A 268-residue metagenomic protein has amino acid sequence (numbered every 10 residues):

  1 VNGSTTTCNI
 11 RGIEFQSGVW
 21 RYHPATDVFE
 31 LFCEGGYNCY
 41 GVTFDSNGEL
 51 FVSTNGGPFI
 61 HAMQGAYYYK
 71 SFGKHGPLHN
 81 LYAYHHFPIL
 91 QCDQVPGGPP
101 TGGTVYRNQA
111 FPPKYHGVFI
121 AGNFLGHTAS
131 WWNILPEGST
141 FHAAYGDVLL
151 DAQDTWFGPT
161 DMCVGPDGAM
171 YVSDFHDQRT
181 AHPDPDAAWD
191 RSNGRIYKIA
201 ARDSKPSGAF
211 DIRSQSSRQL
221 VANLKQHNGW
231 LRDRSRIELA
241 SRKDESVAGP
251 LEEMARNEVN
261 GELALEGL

Functional and structural regions predicted by a protein language model:
V1-K225, W230-E245: Beta-propeller domains with acidic blade repeats across secreted/periplasmic ectodomains and cytosolic WD/CNH propellers
Q219-V221, P250-A255: Buried hydrophobic core positions in alpha-solenoid tandem helical repeats
L231-R232, G261-A264: Residue-level detector of extended alpha-helical repeat arrays and alpha-solenoid scaffolds
R256-N260: Solenoid-like repeat scaffolds
